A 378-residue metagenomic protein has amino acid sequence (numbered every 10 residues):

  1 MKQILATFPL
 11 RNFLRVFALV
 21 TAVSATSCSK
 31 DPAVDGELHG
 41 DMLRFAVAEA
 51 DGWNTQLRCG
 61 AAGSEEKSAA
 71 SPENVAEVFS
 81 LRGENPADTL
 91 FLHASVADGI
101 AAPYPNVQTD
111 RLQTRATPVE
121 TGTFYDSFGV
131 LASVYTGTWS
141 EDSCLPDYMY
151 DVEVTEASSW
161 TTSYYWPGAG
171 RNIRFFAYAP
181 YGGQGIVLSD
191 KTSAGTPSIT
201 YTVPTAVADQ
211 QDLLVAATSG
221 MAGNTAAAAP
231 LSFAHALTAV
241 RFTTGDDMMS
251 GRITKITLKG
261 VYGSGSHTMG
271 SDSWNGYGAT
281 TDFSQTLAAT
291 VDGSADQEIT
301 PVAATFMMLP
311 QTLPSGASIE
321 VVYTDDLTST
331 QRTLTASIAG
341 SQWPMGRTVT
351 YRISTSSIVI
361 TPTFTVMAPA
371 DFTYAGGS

Functional and structural regions predicted by a protein language model:
M1-T26: Sec-dependent bacterial lipoprotein signal peptides
K2, C28-S378: Sec-type signal peptide cleavage vicinity
